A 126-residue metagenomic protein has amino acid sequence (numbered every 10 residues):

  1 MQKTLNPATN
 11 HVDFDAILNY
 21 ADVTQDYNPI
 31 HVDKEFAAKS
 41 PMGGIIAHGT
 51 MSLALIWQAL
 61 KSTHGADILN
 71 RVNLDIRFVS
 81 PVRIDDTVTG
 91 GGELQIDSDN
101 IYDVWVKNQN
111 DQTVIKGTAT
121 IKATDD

Functional and structural regions predicted by a protein language model:
M1-A47: Catalytic strand-loop segment that frames the active site of acyl-thioester-processing enzymes
M1-L5, F78, V82-D126: HotDog/MaoC-like acyl-thioester-processing domains
D22, T50, T118-T120: Residues within alpha-helical segments
D22-Q25, K61-S62, Q109: Short, intrinsically disordered, mixed-charge
N28, N70, N108-N110: Asparagine-centered polar/low-complexity signal
S40-G44, S52-I101: Hydrophobic beta-strand-centered segment that forms part of the acyl-chain substrate-binding groove
